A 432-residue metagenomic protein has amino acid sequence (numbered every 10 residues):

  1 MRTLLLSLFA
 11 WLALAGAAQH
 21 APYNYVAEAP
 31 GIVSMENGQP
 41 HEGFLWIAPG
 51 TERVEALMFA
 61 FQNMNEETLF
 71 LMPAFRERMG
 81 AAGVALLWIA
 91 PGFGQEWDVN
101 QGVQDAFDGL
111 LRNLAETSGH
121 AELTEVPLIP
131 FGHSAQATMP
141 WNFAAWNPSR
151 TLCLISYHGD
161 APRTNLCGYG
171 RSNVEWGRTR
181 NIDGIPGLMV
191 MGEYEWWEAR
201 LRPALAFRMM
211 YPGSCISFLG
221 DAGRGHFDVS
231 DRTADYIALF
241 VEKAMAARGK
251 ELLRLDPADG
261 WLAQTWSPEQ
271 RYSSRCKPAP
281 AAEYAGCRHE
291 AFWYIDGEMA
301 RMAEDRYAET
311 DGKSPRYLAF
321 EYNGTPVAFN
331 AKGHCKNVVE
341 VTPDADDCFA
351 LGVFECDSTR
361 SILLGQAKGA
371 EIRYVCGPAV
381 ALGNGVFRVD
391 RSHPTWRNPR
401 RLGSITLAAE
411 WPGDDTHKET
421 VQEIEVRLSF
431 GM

Functional and structural regions predicted by a protein language model:
A17-L57, L128-F143, N147, T151 (+2 more regions): A domain-start/cap signature at the N-terminus of enzymes
E55-M58, N63-R112: Active-site machinery of serine-nucleophile hydrolases
W97-L123, P130, N142: Alpha/beta-hydrolase active-site loop
C153-A238: The feature captures the conserved acid-bearing segment of alpha/beta-hydrolase catalytic domains
S214, A222-C335: Alpha/beta-hydrolase-fold serine-hydrolase catalytic core, especially in secreted/extracellular enzymes
Y317-T359, T420-M432: Short S/T/G/P-enriched beta-strand
F329-V338, I362-G365, E371-R391: Low-complexity "stalk/linker" and mucin-like segments enriched in Ser/Thr/Pro/Ala/Gly
V341, G385-R401, W411: Extracellular/luminal low-complexity segments enriched in Ser/Thr/Pro
